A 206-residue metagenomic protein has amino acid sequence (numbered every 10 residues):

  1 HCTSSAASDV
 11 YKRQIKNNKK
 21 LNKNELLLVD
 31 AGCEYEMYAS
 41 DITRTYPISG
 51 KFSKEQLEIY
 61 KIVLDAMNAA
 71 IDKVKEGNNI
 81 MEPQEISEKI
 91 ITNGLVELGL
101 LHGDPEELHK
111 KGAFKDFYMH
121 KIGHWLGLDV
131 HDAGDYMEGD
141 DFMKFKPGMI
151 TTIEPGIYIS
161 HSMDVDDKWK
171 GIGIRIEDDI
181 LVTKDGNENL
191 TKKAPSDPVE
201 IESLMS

Functional and structural regions predicted by a protein language model:
H1-A7, Y11: Single conserved hydrophobic/aromatic residue that forms the stacking wall/gate of nucleotide- or nucleobase-binding
N17-K19: Acidic, glycine-anchored pre-beta loop/turn
L21-N68, K115, G123, L128-S206: Charged, cofactor-coupling segments
I59-L100, D104-P105, W125: Extended C-terminal subregions enriched in glycine
I86-T92, D104-K110, F145-T151, S196: Active/binding-pocket-proximal capping segment
